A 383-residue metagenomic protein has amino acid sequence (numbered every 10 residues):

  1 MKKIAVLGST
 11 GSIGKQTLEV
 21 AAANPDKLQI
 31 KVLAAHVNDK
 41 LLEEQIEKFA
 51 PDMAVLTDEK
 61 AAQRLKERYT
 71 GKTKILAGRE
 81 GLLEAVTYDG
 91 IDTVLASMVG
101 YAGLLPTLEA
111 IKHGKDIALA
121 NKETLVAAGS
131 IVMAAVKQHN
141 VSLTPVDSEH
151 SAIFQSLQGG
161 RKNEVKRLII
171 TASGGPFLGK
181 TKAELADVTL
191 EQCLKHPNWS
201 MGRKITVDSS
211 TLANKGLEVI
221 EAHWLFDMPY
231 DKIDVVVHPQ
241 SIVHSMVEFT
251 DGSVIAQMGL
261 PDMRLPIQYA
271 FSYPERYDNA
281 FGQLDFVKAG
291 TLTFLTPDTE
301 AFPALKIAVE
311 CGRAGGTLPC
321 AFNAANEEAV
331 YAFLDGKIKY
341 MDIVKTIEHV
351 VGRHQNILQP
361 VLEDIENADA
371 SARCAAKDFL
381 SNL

Functional and structural regions predicted by a protein language model:
M1-L383: Catalytic, metal-anchored helix/loop core of enzyme active sites in primary metabolism
